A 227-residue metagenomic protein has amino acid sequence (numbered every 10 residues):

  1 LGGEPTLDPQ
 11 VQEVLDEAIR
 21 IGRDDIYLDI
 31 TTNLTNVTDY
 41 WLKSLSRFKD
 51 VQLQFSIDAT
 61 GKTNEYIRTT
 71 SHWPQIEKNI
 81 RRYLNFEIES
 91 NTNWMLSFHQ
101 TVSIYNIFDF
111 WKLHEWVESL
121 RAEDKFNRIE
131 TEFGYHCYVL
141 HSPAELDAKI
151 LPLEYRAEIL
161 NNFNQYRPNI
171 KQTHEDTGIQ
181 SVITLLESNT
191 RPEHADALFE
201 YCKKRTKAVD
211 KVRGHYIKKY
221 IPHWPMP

Functional and structural regions predicted by a protein language model:
L1-P9, I21-D39, S46-K78, M95-I104 (+1 more regions): Core AdoMet radical
Q10-D16, T38-L45, D109-W111: Distinct, well-ordered alpha-helical segments
V14, I76-N79, Y83, L113: Alpha-helical packing segments of well-folded alpha/beta enzyme cores
I19, K43-D50, L84-E89, R121: Acidic (Asp/Glu)-rich catalytic clusters
I88-N91, Y105: Conserved, well-structured beta-alpha core segment at the onset of a catalytic domain
I104-R121: Catalytic cores of alpha/beta
S142-Q165: PAPS-dependent sulfotransferase catalytic core
L160-P227: Radical SAM enzyme core and accessory elements
